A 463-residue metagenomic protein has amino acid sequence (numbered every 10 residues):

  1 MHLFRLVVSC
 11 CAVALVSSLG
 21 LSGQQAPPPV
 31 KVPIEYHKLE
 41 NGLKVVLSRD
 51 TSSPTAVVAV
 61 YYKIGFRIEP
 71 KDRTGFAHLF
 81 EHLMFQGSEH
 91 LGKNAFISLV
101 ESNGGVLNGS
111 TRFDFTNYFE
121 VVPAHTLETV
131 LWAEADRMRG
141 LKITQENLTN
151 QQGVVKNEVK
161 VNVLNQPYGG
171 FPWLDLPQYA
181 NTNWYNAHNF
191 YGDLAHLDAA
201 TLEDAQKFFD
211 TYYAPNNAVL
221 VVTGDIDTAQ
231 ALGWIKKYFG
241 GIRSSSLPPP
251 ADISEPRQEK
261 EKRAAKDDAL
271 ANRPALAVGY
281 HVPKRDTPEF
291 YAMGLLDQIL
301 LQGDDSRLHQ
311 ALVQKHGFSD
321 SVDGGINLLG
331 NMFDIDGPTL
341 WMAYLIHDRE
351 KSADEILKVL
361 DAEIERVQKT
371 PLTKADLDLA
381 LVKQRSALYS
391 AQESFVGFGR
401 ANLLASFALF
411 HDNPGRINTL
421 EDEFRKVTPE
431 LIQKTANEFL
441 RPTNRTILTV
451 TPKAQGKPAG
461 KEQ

Functional and structural regions predicted by a protein language model:
M1-R5: Positively charged n-region of N-terminal signal peptides that target proteins for export
V7-G20: Bacterial N-terminal signal peptides
Q25, T182, P215, V219-K284 (+1 more regions): An aromatic/glycine/proline-enriched structural segment found at the starts of mature extracellular/organellar domains
Q25-Y36, D175-A218, T228, P250-E255 (+4 more regions): Histidine-acidic residue clusters that define the catalytic metal-binding segment of zinc metallopeptidase domains
P27-S53: N- or domain-start disorder-to-order transition segments that initiate the globular core
S48, S53-K71, G75-L79, K93-M138 (+6 more regions): M16 family metallopeptidases and their MPP-like homologs
F76-M84, L296: Active-site His/Glu-centered metal-binding helix of metallohydrolases
Q145, Q152, V161, D204-Y238 (+1 more regions): Non-catalytic, conformational "gating/processing" segments within enzyme and secreted inhibitor domains
